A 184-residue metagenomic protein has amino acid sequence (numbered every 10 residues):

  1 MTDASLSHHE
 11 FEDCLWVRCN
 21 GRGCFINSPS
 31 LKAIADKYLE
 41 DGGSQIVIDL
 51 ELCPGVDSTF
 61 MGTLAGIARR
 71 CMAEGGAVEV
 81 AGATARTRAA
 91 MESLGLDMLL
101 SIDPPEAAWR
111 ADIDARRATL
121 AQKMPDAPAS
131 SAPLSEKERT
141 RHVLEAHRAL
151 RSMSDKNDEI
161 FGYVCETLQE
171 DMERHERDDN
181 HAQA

Functional and structural regions predicted by a protein language model:
M1-L52, R69-A184: STAS-like cytosolic regulatory interaction modules
G66: Conserved catalytic/switch belt of AAA+ P-loop NTPases
